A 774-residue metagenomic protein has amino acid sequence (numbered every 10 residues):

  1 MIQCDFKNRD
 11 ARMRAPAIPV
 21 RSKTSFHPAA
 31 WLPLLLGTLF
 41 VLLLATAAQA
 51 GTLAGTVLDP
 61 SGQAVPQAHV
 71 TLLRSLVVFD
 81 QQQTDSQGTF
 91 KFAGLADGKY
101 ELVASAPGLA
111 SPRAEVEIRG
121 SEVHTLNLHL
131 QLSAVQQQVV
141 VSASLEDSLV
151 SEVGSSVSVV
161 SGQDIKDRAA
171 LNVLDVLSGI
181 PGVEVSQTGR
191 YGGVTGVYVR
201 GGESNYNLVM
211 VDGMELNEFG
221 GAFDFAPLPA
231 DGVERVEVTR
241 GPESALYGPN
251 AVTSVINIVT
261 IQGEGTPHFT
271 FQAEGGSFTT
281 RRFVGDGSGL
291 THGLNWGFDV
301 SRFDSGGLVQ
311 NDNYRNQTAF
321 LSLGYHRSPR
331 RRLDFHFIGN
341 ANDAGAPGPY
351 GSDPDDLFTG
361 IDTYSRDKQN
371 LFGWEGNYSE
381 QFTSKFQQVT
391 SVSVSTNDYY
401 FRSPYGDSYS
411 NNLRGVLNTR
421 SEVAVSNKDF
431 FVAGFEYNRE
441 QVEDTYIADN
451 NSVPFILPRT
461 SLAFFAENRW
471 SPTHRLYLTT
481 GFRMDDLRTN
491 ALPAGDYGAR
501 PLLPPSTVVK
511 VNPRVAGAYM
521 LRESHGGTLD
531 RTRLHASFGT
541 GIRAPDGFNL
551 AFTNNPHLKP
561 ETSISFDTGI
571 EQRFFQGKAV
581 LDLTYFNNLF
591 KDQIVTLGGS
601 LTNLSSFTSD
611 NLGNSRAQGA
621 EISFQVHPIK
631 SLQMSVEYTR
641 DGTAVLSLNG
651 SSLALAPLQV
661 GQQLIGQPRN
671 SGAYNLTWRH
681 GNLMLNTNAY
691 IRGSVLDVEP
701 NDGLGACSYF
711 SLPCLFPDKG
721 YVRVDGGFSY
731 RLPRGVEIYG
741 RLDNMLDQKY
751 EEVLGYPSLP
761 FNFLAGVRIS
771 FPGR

Functional and structural regions predicted by a protein language model:
Q63, H69-S75, S105-L109, R119-D167 (+3 more regions): Short, acidic, small-residue-rich periplasmic hinge/interaction motif at the N-terminus of Gram-negative outer-membrane
A93, M214-R240, V259-T260, S605: Short acidic/polar hinge/loop motifs at secondary-structure boundaries that mediate gating or recognition
T125-L128, V173-V176, G193-Y198, N207-M210 (+5 more regions): N-terminal periplasmic accessory domains that precede and gate Gram-negative outer-membrane beta-barrel machines
Q136, S426-F430, E436, F455-L589 (+1 more regions): Structural signature of Gram-negative outer-membrane beta-barrels, strongest in the C-terminal barrel of TonB-dependent
V157, L174-E215, E234: Extracytoplasmic beta-strand/coil segments of soluble accessory domains associated with Gram-negative outer-membrane
G275-D304, V309-G345, Y364-Q387, V425 (+2 more regions): Transmembrane beta-barrel wall of Gram-negative outer-membrane proteins
L294, K385-F401, V442, M520-R522 (+5 more regions): Membrane-embedded beta-barrel scaffold of Gram-negative outer-membrane proteins
S471-L478, D486, N587-L589, D610-N701 (+2 more regions): Gram-negative outer-membrane beta-barrel transporters
